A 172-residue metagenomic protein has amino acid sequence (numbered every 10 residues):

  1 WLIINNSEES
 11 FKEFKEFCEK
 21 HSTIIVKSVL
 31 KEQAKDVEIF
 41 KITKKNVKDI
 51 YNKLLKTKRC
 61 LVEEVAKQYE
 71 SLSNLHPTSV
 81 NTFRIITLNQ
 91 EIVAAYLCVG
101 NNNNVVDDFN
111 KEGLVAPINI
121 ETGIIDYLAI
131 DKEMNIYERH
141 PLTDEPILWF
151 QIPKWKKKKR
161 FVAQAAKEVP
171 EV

Functional and structural regions predicted by a protein language model:
W1-I39, K48-D49: A conserved helix-loop-beta module that forms one wall/lid of the active-site cleft in ATP-utilizing catalytic domains
I3, V106-P117, Y137, P141-F150: A short, hydrophobic/aromatic-rich structural module that often spans a beta strand with its adjoining loop
F11-K12, L54-C60, K67, P146-I152: N-terminal start-of-chain detector that recognizes signal peptides and the immediate post-cleavage beginning
S22, I42-D131: Phosphate-binding site of ATP-dependent enzymes
T78, W155-K158: Active-site-proximal structural scaffolding
G123-P141, E145-F150, K157: Conserved catalytic alpha/beta cores of large enzymes that bind or transform nucleotide phosphates and polynucleotides
F161-Q164: Extended serine/threonine-enriched, polar tracts that run as long, contiguous segments within proteins
K167-V172: Conserved metal-phosphate-binding beta-hairpin within the catalytic cores of diverse ATP-dependent phosphoryl-transfer
